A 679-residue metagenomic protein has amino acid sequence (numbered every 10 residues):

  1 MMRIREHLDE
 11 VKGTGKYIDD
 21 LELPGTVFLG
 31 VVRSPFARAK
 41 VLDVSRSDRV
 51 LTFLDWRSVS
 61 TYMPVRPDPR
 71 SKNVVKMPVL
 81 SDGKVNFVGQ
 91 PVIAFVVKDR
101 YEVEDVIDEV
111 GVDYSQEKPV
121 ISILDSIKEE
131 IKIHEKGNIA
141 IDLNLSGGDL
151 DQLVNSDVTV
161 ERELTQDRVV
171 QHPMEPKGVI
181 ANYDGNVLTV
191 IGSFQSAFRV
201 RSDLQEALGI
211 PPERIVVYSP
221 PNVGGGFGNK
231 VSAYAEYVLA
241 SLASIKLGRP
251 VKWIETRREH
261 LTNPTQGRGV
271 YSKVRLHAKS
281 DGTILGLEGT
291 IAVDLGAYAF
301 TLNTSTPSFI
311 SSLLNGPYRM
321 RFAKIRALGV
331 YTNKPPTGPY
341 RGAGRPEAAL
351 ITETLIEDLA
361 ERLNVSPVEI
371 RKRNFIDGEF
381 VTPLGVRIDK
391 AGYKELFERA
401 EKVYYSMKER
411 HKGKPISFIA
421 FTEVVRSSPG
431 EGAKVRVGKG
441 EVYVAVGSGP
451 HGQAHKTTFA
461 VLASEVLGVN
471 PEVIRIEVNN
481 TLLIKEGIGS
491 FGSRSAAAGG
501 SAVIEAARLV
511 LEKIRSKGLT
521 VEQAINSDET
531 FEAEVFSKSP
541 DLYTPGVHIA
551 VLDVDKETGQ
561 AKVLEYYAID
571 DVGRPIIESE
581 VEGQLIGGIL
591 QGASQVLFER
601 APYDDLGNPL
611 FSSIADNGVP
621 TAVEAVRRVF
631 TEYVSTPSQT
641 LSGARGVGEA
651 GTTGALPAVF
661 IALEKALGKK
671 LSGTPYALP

Functional and structural regions predicted by a protein language model:
M1-K136: Flexible, low-hydrophobicity surface segments
M2-D9, D108-I121, S202, E206-A207 (+3 more regions): Extended active-site and interfacial segments that coordinate phosphate-rich ligands in large catalytic machineries
E6-K12, D68-V75, I139-V179, G269-T354 (+3 more regions): Glycine-rich loop/linker segments at domain edges
W56-S60, G209-R214, I245-V251, T306-S417 (+2 more regions): C-terminal catalytic domains of large/alpha subunits in multi-subunit enzymes
T61-P67, V106-E109, R201-D203, F227-A233 (+10 more regions): Short acidic, glycine/serine/threonine-rich loops at helix termini
K98-D99, I245-G296, G500-V521: Phosphate/diphosphate-binding loops
I127-L208, N374-E441, P450, V461 (+4 more regions): Helix-loop-helix junctions that connect adjacent transmembrane helices in secondary transporters/permeases, recognized
V216, P221-G248, K252-W253, H455 (+1 more regions): Thiamine diphosphate
